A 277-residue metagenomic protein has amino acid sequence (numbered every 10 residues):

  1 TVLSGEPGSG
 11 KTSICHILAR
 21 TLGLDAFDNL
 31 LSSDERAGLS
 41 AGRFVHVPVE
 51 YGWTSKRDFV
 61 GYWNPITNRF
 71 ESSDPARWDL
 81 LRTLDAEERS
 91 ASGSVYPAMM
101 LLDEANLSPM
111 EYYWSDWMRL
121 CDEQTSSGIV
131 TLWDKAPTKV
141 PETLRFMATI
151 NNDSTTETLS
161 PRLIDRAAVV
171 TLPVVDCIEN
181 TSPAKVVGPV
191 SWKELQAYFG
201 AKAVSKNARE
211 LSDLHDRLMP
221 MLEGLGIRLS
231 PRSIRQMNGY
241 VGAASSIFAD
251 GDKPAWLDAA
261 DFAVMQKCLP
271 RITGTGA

Functional and structural regions predicted by a protein language model:
T1-A277: C-terminal regulatory/interaction module of P-loop NTP-utilizing enzymes
